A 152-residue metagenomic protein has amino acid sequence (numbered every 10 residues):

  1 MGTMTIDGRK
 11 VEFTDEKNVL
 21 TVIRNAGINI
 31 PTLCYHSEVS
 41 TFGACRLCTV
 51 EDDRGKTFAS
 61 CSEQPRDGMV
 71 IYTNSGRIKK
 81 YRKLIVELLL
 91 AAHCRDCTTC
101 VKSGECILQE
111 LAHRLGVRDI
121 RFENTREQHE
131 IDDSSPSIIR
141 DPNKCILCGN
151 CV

Functional and structural regions predicted by a protein language model:
M1-R9: Eukaryote-biased recognition of intrinsically disordered, low-complexity regulatory segments
G8-D67, G76-Y81: N-terminal cofactor/phosphate-binding cores enriched in small/glycine residues, especially glycine-rich loops such as
R46-V152: Fe-S ferredoxin-like electron-transfer domains and their immediately adjacent linker/connector regions across
